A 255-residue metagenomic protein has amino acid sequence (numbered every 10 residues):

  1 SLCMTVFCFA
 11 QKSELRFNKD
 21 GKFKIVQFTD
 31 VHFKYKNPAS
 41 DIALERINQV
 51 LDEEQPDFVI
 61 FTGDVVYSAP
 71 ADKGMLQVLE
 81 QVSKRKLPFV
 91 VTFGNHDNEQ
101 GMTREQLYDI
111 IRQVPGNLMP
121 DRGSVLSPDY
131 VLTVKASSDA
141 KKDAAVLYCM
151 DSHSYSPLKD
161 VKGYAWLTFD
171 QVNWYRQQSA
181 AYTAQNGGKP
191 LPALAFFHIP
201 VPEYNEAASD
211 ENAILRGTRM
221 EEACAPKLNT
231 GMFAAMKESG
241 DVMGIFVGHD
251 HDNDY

Functional and structural regions predicted by a protein language model:
S1-Q11: Bacterial Sec-dependent N-terminal signal peptides
A10-Q77, Q81: N-terminal active-site segment of His-dependent metallophosphoesterases
K12, L76-G188: Extended active-site neighborhood of metal-dependent phosphoesterases/phosphodiesterases
K22-Y35, A144-H153, F196: Active-site-proximal beta-strand elements of phosphoester/diester hydrolases
Q27-L44, V65-K73, Q100, E105 (+3 more regions): Acidic/histidine-rich helix-loop elements that form or flank divalent-metal/phosphate-binding sites at the catalytic
D30, I47, V59, D64 (+6 more regions): Divalent metal-coordination and catalytic microenvironments
K34-K36, Y67-D72, V91-M102, Y155-L158 (+3 more regions): Active-site environment of divalent metal-dependent phosphoester hydrolases
Q55-D57, V146-C149, V161-H251: His/acidic metal-ligating clusters that form di-metal
